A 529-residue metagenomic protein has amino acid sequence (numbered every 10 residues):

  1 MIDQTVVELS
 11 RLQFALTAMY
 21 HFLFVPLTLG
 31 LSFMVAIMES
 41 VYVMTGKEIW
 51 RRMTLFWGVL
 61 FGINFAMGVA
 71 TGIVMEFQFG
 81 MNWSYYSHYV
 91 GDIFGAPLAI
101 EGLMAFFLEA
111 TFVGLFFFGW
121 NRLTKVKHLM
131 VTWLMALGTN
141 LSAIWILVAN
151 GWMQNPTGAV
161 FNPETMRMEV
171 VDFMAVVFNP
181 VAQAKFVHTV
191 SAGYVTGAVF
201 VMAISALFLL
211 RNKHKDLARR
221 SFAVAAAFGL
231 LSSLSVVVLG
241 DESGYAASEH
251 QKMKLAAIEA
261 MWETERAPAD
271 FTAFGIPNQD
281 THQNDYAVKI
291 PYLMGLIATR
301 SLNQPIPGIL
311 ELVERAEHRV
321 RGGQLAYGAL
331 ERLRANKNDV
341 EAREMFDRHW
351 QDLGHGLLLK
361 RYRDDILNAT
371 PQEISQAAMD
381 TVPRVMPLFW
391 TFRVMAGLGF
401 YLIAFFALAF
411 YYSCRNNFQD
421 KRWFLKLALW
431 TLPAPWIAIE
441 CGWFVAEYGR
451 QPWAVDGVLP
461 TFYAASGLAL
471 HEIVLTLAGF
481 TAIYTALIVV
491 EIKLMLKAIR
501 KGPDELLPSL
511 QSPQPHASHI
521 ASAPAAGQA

Functional and structural regions predicted by a protein language model:
M1-M19, G46-M53, F77-A99, G151-V187 (+5 more regions): Membrane-interface interhelical loops and short amphipathic "cap" helices that link adjacent transmembrane segments
I2-T45, R52-F56, N64-G68: N-terminal signal-anchor module of multipass membrane proteins
T45-I63, Y89-G95, A99, G119-L137 (+2 more regions): Membrane-interfacial loop-to-helix junctions in multi-pass inner-membrane proteins
G62-T71, W133-P156, G229-G240, L429-A446: Hydrophobic alpha-helical membrane-insertion segments
N64-L134, G151, Y448-Q451: Membrane-interface helix-loop-helix modules in multi-pass inner-membrane proteins
G114-R122, K127-W133, I144-M153, F173 (+2 more regions): Internal alpha-helical transmembrane segments
A149, G229-A335: Aromatic-rich transmembrane-lumenal/periplasmic boundary elements in polytopic membrane proteins
D380-W443, H471-A498, Q528: C-terminal substrate/ligand-recognition segments
